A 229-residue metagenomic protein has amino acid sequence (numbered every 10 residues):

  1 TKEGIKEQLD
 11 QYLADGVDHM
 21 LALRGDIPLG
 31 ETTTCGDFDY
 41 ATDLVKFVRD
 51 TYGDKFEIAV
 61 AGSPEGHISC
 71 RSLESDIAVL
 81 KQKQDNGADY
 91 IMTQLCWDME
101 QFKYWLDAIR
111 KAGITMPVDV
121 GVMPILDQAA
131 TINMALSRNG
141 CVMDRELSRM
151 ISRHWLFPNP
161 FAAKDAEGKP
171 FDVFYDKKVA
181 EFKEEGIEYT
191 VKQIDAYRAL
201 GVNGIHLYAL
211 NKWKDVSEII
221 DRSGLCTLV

Functional and structural regions predicted by a protein language model:
T1-Q8, D26-V48, C70-L73, L95-K111 (+1 more regions): Active-site-adjacent beta->alpha loops and helix N-cap segments on the catalytic face of soluble alpha/beta enzymes
K2-D10, R71-Q82, G186-A196: Short, acidic/polar
Y12, K83, G87, V120 (+1 more regions): Conserved, mostly hydrophobic/aromatic
G16-D18, D54-I58, A88-D89, I114-V118 (+1 more regions): Short, well-ordered coil/turn segments that N-cap beta-strands
L21-L23, D89-D98, H206-A209: Catalytic beta/alpha-barrel core
G36-P64, K111-K192, W213, R222-V229: Active-site pocket-lining/capping segments in soluble small-molecule metabolic enzymes
D54-D89, W97-D98: Ligand/cofactor pocket segment of small-molecule handling proteins
